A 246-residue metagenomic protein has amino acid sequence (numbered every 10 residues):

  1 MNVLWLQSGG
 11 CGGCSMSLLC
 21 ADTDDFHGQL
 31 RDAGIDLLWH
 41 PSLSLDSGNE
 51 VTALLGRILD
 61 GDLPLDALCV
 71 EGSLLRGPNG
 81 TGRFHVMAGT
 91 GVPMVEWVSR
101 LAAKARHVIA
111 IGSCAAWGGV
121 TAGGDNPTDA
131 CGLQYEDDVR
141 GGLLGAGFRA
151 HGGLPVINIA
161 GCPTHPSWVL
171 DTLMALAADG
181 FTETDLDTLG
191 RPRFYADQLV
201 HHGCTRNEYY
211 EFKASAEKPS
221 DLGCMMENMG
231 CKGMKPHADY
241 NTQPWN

Functional and structural regions predicted by a protein language model:
M1-P244: Iron-sulfur-associated redox domains of electron-transfer enzymes in respiratory and anaerobic energy metabolism
